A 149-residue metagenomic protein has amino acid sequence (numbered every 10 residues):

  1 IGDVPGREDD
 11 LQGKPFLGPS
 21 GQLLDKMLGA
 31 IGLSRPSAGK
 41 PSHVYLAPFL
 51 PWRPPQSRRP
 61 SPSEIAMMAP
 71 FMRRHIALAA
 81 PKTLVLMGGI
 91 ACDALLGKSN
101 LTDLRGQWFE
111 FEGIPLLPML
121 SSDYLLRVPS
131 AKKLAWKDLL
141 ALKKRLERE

Functional and structural regions predicted by a protein language model:
I1-E149: A polyanion-binding, active-site-adjacent surface
